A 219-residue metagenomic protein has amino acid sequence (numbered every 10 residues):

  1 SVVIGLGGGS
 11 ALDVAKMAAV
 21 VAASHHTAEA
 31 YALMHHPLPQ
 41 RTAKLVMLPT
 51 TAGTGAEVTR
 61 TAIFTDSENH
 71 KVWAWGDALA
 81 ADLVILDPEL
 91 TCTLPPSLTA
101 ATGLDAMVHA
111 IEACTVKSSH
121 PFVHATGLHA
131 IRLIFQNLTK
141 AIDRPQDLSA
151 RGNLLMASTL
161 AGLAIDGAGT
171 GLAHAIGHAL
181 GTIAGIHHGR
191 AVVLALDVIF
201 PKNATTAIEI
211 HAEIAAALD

Functional and structural regions predicted by a protein language model:
V2-E89: Glycine/threonine-rich beta-strand-loop-alpha-helix active-site module that forms ligand/phosphate-binding
V14-A19, A110-I111, I131-N137, A157-G162 (+3 more regions): Buried hydrophobic packing segments
A22, H26, A52, L98 (+4 more regions): Short, well-ordered alpha-helical segments in soluble proteins
G53, T159-H187: Glycine-rich phosphate/pyrophosphate-binding beta-alpha loops
T61-A168: Carboxylate- and glycine-rich phosphate/diphosphate-binding segment that chelates Mg2+/Mn2+
L104, I131, A173, V192-V193 (+1 more regions): A general structural signal for well-ordered alpha-helical segments in protein cores
L180-D219: Gly/Pro-rich interdomain helix-loop hinge
